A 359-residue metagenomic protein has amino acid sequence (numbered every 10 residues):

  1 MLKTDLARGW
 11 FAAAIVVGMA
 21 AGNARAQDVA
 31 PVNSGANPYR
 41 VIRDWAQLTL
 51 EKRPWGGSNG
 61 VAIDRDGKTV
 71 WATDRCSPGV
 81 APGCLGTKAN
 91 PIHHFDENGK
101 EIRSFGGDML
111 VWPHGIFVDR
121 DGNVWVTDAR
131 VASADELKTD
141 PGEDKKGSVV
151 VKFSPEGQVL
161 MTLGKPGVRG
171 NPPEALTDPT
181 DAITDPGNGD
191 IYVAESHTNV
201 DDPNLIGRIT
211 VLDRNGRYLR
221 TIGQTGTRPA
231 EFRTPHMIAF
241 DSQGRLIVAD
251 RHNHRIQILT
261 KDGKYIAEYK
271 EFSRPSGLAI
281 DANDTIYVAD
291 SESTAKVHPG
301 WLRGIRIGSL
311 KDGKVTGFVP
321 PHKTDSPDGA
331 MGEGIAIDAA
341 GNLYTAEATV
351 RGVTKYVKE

Functional and structural regions predicted by a protein language model:
M1-F11: Bacterial N-terminal signal peptides that target proteins for export
W10-A20: Bacterial N-terminal signal peptides
G22-A26: Sec/Tat signal peptide C-region and signal peptidase I cleavage site
Q27-E359: Sequence-structural signature of mature extracellular/luminal beta-sheet repeat domains, prominently beta-propellers
